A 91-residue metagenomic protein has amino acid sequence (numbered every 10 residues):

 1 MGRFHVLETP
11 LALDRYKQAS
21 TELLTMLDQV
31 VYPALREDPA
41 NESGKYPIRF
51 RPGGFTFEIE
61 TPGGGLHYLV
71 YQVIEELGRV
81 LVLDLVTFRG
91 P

Functional and structural regions predicted by a protein language model:
M1-R3, D14, Q18, L24-T25 (+2 more regions): Enriched for short, Lys/Arg-rich terminal
H5-L7, P47, L66: Generic preference for hydrophobic/aromatic residues in regular secondary structure cores
E8-A12: Basic, amphipathic "hinge/linker" alpha-helix immediately C-terminal to the N-terminal HTH DNA-binding motif
P33-G63: A short, surface-exposed loop/turn module that caps and links secondary-structure elements
